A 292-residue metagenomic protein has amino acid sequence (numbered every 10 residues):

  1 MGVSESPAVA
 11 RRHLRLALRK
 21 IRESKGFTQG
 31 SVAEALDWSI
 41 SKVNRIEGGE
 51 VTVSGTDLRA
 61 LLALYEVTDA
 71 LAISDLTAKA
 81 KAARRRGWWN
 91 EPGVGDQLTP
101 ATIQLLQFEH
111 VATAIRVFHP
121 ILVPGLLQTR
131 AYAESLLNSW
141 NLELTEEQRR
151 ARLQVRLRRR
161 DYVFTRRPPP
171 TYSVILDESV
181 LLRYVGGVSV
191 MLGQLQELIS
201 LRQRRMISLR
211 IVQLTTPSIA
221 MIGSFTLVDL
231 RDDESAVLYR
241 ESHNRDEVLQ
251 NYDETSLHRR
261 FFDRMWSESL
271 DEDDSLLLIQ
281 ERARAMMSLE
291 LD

Functional and structural regions predicted by a protein language model:
G2-L16, G30-E34, G48, T52-L181 (+2 more regions): Interdomain hinge/linker segments and adjacent boundary elements that couple functional modules
I21, A35, I46: Residues in the recognition helix of alpha-helical DNA-binding motifs
I21, V163-R166, L201: Hydrophobic helix-cap positions at the C-terminus of alpha-helices in RecA-like/P-loop ATPase nucleotide-binding cores
K25-K42: Short alpha-helical DNA-recognition segment
K42-E47, H243, E247: A ubiquitous short alpha-helical element
I175, L182-D292: C-terminal regulatory/effector modules of DNA-binding transcriptional regulators
